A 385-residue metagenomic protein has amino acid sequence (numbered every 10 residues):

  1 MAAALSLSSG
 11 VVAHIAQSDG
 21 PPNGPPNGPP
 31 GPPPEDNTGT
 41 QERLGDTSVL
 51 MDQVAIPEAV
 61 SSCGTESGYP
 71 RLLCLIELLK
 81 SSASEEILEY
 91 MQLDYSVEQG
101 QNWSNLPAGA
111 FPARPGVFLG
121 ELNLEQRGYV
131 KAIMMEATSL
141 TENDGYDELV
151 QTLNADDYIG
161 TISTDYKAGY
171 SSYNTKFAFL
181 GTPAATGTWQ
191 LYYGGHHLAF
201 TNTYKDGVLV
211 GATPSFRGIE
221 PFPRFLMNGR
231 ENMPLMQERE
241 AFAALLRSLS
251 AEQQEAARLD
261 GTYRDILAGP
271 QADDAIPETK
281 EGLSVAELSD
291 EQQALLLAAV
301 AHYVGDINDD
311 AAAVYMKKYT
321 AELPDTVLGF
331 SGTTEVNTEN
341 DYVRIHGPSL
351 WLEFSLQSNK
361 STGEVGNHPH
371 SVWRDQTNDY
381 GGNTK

Functional and structural regions predicted by a protein language model:
M1-V12: Secretory targeting and sorting signals
H14-D19: Boundary of Sec targeting at the N-terminus
G24, G28-K385: A cross-kingdom marker for long, charged
